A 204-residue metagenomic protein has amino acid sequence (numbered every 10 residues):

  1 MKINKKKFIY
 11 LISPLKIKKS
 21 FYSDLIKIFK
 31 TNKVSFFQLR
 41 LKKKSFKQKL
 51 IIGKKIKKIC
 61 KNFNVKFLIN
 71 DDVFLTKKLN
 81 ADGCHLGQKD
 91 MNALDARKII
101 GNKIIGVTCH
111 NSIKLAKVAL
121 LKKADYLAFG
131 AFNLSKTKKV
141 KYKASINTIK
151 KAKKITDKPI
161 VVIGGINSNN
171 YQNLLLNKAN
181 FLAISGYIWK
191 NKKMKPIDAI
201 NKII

Functional and structural regions predicted by a protein language model:
M1-D24: N-terminal amphipathic alpha-helix/helix-capping segment at the start of soluble metabolic enzymes
K7-S13, F37-L39, F67-I69, C84-L86 (+4 more regions): Hydrophobic faces of well-ordered beta-strands that scaffold small-molecule active sites in alpha/beta enzyme cores
L11, L86-A96, A128-V140, Y171-I204: Glycine-rich phosphate-binding active-site loops on the catalytic face of alpha/beta enzymes
L25-R40, K122: Catalytic domains of carbohydrate-active enzymes, especially glycoside hydrolases
I28, F67-D82, A96, N111-A124 (+3 more regions): Catalytic cores of alpha/beta
F36-I99: N-terminal active-site wall of soluble small-molecule enzyme domains
L50-I69, D95-S112, V140-S168, N201-I204: Alpha-helix-loop-beta-strand connector modules within alpha/beta enzyme cores
K78-Q88, V107-T156, N191-A199: Glycine/Thr-rich beta-alpha phosphate-binding loop at enzyme active sites
